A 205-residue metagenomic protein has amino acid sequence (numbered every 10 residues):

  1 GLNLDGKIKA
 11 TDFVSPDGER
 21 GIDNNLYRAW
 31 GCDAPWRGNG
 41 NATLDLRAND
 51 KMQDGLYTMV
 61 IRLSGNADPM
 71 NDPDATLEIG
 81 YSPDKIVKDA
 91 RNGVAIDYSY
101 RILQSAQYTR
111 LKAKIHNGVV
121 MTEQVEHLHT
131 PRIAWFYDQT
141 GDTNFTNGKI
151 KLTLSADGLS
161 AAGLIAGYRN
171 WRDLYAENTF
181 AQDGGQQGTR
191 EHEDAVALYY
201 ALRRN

Functional and structural regions predicted by a protein language model:
G1-N205: Extracytosolic secretory-pathway proteins
